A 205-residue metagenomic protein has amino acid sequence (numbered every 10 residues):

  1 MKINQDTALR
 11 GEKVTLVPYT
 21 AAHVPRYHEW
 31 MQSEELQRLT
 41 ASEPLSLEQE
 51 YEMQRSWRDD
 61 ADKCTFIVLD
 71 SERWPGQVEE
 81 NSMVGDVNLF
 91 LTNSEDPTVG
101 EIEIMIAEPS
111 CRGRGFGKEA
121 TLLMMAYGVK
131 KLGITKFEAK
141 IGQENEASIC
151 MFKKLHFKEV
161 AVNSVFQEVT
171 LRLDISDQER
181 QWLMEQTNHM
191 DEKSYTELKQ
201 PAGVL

Functional and structural regions predicted by a protein language model:
M1-C111, K131, K158-L205: GNAT-family acyltransferases
V99, G128-G142: Conserved GNAT acetyl-CoA-binding A-motif
E108-S110, R114, Q143-E144: Active-site acidic-Proline motif in GNAT/NAT acetyltransferases
C111, G115-M124: Conserved acetyl-CoA pyrophosphate-binding loop and the N-cap/start of the following alpha-helix in GNAT-like
K118, L132, Q143-A161: Conserved active-site alpha-helix within GNAT-family acetyltransferase domains
G142-Q143, F166: Conserved beta-strand edge residues that scaffold enzyme active sites
